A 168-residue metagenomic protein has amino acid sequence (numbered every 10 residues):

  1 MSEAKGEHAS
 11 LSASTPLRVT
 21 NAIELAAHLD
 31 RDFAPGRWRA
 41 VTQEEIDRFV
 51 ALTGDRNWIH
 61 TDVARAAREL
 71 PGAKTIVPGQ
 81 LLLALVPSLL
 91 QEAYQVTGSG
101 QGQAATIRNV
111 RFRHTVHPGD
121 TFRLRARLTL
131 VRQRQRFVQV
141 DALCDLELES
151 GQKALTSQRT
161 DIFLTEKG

Functional and structural regions predicted by a protein language model:
S2-A104, G168: Hot-dog-fold acyl-thioester-processing enzymes
S2-D30, F112-G168: HotDog/MaoC-like acyl-thioester-processing domains
V96-P118: Mid-chain, well-packed structural core segment of small domains
